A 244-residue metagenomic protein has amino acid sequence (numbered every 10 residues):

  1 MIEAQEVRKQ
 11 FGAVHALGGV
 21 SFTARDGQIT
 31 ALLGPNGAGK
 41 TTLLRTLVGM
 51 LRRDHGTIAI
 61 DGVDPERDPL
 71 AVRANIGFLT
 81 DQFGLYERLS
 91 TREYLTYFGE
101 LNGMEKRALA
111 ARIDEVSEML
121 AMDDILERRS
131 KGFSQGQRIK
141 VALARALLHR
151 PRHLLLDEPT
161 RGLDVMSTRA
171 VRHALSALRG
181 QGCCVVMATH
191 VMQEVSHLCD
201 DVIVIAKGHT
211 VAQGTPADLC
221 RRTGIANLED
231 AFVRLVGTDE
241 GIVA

Functional and structural regions predicted by a protein language model:
V48: Helix-to-loop junction immediately C-terminal to a conserved catalytic motif
T96, E100, R107-I125: Conserved ABC ATPase "signature" region
R129-F133: Conserved ABC ATPase signature
R150: Conserved catalytic motifs of ABC-family nucleotide-binding domains
L154-E158: Catalytic Walker B motif of ABC-type/P-loop ATPase nucleotide-binding domains
Q213-G214: ABC ATPase "signature
